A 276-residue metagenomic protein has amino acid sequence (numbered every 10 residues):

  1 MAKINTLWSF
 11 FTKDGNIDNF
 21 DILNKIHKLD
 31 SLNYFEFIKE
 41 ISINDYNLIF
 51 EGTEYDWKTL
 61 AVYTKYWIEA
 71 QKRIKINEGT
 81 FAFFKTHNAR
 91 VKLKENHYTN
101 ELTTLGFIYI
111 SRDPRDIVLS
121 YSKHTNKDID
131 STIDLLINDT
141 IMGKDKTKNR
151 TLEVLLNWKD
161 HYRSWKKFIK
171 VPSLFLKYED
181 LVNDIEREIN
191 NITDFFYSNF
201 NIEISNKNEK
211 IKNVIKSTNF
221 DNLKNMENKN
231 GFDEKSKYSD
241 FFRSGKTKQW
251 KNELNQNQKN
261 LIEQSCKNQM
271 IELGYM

Functional and structural regions predicted by a protein language model:
M1-F10, F175-I202, V214, N222: PAPS/PAP-binding and catalytic site of the sulfotransferase fold
M1-L176, S244-M276: PAPS-dependent sulfotransferase catalytic domain
I129, E203, N222-N225, L273: Secondary-structure transition/capping residues
I133, E203-K207: Short, charged, surface-exposed loops that flank catalytic or proteolytic processing sites
K170-P172, I189-D194, S239-G245: Short acidic (Asp/Glu) and glycine-rich catalytic loops that position anionic groups and cofactors
N199, S217, N268-E272: Hydrophobic alpha-helical segments
E209-Q264: PAPS-dependent sulfotransferase catalytic core
